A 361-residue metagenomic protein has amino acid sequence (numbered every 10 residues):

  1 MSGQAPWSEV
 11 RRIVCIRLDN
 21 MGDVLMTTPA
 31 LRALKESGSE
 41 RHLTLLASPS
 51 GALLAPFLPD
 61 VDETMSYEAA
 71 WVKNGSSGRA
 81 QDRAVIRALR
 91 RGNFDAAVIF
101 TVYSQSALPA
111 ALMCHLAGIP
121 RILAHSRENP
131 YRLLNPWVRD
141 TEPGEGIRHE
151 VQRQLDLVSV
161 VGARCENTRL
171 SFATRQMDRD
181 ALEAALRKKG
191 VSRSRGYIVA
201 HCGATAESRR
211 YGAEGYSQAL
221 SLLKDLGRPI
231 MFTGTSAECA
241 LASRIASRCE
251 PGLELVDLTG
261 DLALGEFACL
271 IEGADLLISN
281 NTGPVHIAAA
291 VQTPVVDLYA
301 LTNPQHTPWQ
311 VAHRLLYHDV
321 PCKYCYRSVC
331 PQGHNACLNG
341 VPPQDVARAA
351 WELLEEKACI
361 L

Functional and structural regions predicted by a protein language model:
M1-L361: Catalytic machinery of carbohydrate-active enzymes, primarily nucleotide-sugar-dependent glycosyltransferases
